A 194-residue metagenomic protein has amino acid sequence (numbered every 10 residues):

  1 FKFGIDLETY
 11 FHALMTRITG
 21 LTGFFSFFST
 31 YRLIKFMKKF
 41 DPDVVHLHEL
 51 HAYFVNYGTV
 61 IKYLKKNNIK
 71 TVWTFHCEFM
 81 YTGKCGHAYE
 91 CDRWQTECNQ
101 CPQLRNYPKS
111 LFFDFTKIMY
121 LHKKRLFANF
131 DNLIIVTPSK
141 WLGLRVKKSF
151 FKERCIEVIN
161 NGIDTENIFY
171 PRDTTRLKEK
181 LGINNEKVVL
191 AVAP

Functional and structural regions predicted by a protein language model:
F1-K2, T59, G83-A88, R93 (+2 more regions): Short aromatic-enriched loop/helix-cap "lid" or pocket-rim segments at secondary-structure transitions that line
F1-V44: A conserved catalytic-core segment of Leloir-type glycosyltransferases
G23, K35-V55, I69-H76: Short N-terminal targeting/anchoring amphipathic segment
E49-F54, F75-G86, L104-L111, T165: A short, histidine- and acid-enriched strand-loop-helix "catalytic/donor-clamping" loop that lines the nucleotide-sugar
K65-K66, K70, F79, W94-I135 (+1 more regions): Membrane-proximal helix-turn-helix segments that form the acceptor-binding/catalytic region of lipid-linked
Y120-K123, F169-I183: A short helix/loop element that forms part of the nucleotide-sugar donor recognition site in Leloir-type
V136, G182-P194: Conserved donor-binding/catalytic core segment of Leloir-type glycosyltransferases
W141, G162: Carbohydrate-associated surface elements
